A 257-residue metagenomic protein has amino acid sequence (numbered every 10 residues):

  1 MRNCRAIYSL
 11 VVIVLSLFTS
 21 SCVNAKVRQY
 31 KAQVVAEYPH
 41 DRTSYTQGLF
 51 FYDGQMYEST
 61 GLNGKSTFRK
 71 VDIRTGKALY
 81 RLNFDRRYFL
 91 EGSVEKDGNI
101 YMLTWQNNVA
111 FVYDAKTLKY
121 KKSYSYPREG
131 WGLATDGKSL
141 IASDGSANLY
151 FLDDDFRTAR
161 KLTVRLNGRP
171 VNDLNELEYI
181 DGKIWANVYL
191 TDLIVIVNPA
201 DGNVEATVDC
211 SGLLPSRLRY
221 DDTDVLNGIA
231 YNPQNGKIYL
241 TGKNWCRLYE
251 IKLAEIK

Functional and structural regions predicted by a protein language model:
K26-R42, I73-K77: A short helix->beta-strand "capping" segment at the edge of beta-propeller domains
V35-T67, N83-V94, G242-N244: Beta-strand-rich domains and repeat architectures in extracellular enzymes and scaffolds, especially beta-propellers
A36-Y38, L79-D85, K122-S125, A159-V164 (+1 more regions): Beta-propeller fold detector
R42-D53, R86-D97, Y126-S143, G168-G182 (+1 more regions): Beta-rich, blade/repeat-based domains predominating in secreted/periplasmic proteins but also intracellular
E58-L62, I100-N107, A142-S146, A186-L190 (+1 more regions): Conserved beta-strand positions in repeat-built beta-propeller and related beta-rich domains
D72-G76, D114-L118, D153-R157, N198-G202 (+1 more regions): Short loop/turn segments that connect beta-strands within beta-propeller blades
G76-V112, Y120-G130: Blade-loop segments of beta-propeller domains
A110-N167: Hydrophobic, well-structured mid-protein blocks that either form specific transmembrane helices
